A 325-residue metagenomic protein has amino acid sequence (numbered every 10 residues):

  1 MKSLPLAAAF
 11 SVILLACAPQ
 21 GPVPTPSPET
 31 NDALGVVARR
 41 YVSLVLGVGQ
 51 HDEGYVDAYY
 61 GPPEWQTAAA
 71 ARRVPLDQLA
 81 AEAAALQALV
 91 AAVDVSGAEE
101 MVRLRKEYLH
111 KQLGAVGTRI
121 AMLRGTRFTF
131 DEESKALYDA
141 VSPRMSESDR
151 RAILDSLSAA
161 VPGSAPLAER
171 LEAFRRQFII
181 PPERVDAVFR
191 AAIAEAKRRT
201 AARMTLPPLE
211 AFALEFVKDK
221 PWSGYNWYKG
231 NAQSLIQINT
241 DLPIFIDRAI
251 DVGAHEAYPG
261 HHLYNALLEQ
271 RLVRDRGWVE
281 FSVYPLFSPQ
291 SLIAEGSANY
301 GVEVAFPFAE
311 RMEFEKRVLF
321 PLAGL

Functional and structural regions predicted by a protein language model:
M1-A7: Bacterial N-terminal signal peptides that target proteins for export
A7-A16: Bacterial N-terminal signal peptides
C17-L325: N-terminal maturation segment of proteins
